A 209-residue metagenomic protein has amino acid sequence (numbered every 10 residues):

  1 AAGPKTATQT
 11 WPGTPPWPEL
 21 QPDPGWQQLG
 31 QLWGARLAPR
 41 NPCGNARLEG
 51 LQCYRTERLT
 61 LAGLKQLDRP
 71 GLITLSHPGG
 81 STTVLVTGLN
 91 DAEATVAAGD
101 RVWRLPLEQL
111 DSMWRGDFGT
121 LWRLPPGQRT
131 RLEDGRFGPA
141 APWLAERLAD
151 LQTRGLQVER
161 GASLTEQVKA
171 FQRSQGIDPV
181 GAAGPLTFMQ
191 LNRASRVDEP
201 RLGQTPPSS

Functional and structural regions predicted by a protein language model:
A1-K5, D198, Q204-S209: N-terminal secretory targeting signals
A1-L72, V96: Cysteine-nucleophile protease catalytic domains, especially the papain-like/related folds used in DUB/UBL proteases
T14-P18, D68-T74, E93-D150, R154 (+1 more regions): Noncatalytic regulatory segments and standalone regulatory/sensor domains
D23-G30, P70, T83, L107 (+4 more regions): Extracytoplasmic/secreted envelope proteins and their assembly/folding machinery, especially bacterial periplasmic
Q28-R36, A62-L67, L75-S76, M113 (+3 more regions): Structured segments of extracytoplasmic/periplasmic soluble domains in secreted or envelope-associated proteins
L75-L85: Short coil-to-beta-strand transition motifs
L132-A141, E146-A194, P200-P206: Short acidic, glycine/serine/threonine-rich helix-capping segments at coil-helix boundaries
